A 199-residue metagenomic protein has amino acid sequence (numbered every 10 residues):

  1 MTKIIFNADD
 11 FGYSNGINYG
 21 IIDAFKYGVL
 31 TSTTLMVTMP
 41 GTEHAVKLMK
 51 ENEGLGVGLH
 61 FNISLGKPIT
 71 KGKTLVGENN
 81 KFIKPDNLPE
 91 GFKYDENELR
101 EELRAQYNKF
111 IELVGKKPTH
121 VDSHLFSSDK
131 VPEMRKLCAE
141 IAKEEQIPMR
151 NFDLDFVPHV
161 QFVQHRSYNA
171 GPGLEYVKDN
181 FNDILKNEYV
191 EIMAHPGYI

Functional and structural regions predicted by a protein language model:
M1-G58, N62-G66: Active-site beta->alpha N-cap acidic-glycine motif
K3-S14, L88-R100: Active-site mouth loops of central-metabolism enzymes
I4-D9, T31-L35, V57-L59, T119-V121 (+3 more regions): Hydrophobic faces of well-ordered beta-strands that scaffold small-molecule active sites in alpha/beta enzyme cores
I21-Y27, A45-G56, K73-N80, I111-V114 (+1 more regions): Acidic (Asp/Glu)-rich catalytic clusters
M39-G41, F61-L65, L125-S127, D155 (+1 more regions): Active-site-proximal loop/turn and secondary-structure-junction residues that shape catalytic pockets, frequently
P68-K93: Active-site gating loops and adjacent loop-to-helix segments of metal-dependent hydrolytic enzymes
E96, R104-L185: Catalytic domains of cell-wall/extracellular-matrix polysaccharide-remodeling enzymes, centered on de-N-acetylation
K178-I199: C-terminal active-site rim and adjoining tail of enzyme catalytic domains
